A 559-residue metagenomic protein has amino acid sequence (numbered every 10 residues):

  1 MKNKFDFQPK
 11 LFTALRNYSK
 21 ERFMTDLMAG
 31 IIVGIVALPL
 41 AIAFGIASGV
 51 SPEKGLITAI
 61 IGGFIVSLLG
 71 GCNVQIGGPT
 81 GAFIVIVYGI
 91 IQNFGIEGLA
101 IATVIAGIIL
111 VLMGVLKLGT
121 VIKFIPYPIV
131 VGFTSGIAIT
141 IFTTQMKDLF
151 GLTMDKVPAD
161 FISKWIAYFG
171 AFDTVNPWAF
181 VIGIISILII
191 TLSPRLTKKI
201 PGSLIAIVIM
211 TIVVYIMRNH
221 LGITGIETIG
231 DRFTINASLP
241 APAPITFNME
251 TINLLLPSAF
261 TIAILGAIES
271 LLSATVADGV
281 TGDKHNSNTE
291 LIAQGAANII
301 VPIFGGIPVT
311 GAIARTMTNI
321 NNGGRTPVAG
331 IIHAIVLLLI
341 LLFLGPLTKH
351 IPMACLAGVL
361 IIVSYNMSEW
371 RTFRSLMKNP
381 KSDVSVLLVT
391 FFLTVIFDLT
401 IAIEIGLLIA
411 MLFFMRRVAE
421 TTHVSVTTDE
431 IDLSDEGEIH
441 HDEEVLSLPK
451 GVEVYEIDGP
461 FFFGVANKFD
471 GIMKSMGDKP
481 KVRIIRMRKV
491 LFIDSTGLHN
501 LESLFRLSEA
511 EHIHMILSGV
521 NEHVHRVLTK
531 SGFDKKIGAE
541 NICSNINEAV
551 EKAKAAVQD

Functional and structural regions predicted by a protein language model:
M1-D429, L433: Transmembrane helical cores of multi-pass ion-transport proteins
A29, I187, T191, N467 (+3 more regions): Short, contiguous clusters of charged residues that form electrostatic/catalytic patches at enzyme active sites, used
G77, L517-S518, C543: Active-site-adjacent beta-strand anchor residues
V87, W165, F469-M473, A549 (+1 more regions): Generic hydrophobic alpha-helical segments
L116, T496, S544: Short beta-to-alpha loop/turn elements within the nucleotide-binding domains of ABC transporters
N366-K536, K554-V557: The feature marks cytosolic C-terminal regulatory regions of anion transporters and related permeases
I537-K552: Short acidic-hydrophobic, aromatic-tinged amphipathic segments that line or gate anion-handling sites
